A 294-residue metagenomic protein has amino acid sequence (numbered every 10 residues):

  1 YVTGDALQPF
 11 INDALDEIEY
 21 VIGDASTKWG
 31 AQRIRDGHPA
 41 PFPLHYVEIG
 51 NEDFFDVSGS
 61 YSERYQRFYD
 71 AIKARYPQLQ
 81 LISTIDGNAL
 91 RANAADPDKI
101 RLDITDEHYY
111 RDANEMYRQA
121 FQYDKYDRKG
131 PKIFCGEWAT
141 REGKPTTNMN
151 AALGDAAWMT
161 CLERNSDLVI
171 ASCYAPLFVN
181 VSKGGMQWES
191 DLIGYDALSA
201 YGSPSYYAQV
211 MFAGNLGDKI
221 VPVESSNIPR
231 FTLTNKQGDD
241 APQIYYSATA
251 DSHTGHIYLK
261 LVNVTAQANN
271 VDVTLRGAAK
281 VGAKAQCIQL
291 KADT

Functional and structural regions predicted by a protein language model:
Y1, C173-F178, P222-S226: Acidic carboxylate-rich catalytic motifs and surrounding loops in phosphoryl-/glycosyl-chemistry enzymes
Y1-L79, S83-N93, D98-D103: N-terminal catalytic cores of secreted or lumenal carbohydrate-active enzymes
I34-F42, Y126, T249-H253: Surface-exposed acidic, glycine-flexible loop patches that form ligand/cofactor-binding and adhesion interfaces
Y69-Q80, D96, D103-N215, D251-S252 (+2 more regions): Catalytic-core region of carbohydrate-active enzymes that cleave or remodel glycosidic bonds
A213-F231: Glycine-rich active-site loop/lid that clamps phosphate-bearing ligands
F231-Q237, D293-T294: Solvent-exposed beta-strand/loop surfaces of large extracellular or lumenal domains
D240-V281, C287: Carbohydrate-binding surface patches
K284-T294: Surface-exposed molecular-recognition determinants
